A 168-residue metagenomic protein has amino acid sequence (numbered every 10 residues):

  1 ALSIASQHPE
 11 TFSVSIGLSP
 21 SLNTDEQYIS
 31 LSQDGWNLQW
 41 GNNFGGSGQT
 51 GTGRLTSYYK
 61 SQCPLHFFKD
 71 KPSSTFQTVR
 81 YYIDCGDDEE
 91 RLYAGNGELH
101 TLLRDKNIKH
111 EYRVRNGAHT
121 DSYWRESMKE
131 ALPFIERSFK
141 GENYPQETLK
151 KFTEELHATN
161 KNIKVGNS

Functional and structural regions predicted by a protein language model:
A1-S168: Non-catalytic cap/lid and distal C-terminal segments of serine-dependent acyl enzymes
